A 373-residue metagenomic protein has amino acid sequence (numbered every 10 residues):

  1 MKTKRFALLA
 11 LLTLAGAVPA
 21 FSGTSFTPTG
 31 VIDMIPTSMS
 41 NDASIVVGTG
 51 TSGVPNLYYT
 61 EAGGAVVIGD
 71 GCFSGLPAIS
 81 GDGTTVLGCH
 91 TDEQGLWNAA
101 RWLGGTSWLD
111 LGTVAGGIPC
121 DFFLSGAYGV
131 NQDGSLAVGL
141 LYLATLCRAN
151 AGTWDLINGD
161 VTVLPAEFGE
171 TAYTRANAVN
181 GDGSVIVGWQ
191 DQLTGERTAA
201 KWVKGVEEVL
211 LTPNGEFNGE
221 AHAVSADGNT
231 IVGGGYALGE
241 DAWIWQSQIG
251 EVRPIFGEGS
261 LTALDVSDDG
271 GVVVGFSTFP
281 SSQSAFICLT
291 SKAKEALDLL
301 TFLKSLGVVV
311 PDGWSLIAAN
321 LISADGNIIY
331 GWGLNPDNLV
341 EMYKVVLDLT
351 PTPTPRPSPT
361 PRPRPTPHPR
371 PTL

Functional and structural regions predicted by a protein language model:
M1, T372-L373: Accessible peptide chain termini
M1-A7: Bacterial N-terminal signal peptides that target proteins for export
L9-A17: Bacterial N-terminal signal peptides
A20-P353: Conserved "turn/edge" positions that cap or connect secondary-structure elements within repeat/scaffolded domains
T350-T372: Ser/Thr-rich, Proline-interspersed low-complexity disordered segments
